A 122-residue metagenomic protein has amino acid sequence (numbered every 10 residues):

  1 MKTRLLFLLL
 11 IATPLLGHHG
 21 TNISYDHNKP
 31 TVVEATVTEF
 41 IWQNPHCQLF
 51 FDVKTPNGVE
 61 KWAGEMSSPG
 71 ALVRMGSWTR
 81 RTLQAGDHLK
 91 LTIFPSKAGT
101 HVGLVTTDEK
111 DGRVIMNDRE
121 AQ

Functional and structural regions predicted by a protein language model:
K2-L8: Sec-dependent signal peptide recognition, specifically the positively charged N-region followed immediately by
A12-P14: N-terminal signal peptide c-region/cleavage motif recognized by signal peptidases
L16-T31: Short boundary/loop segments of OB/S1/cold-shock single-stranded nucleic-acid-binding domains
V33-V37: Conserved hydrophobic positions within beta-strands
Q43-V53: Short aromatic-glycine-enriched beta-strand elements
N57-G70: Short, basic/aromatic beta-hairpin or loop at an interaction surface
R74-L91: Short nucleic-acid-contacting surface segments enriched for D/E, G, S/T with interspersed K/R
S96-E120: OB-fold/S1-family single-stranded nucleic acid-binding modules
